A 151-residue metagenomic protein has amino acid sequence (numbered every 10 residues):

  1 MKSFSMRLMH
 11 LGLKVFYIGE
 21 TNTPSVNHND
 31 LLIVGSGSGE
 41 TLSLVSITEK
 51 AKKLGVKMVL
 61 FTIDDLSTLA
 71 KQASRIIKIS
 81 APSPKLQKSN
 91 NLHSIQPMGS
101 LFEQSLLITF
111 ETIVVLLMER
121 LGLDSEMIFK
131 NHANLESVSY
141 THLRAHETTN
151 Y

Functional and structural regions predicted by a protein language model:
K2-I108: Glycine-rich phosphate-binding loops that contact phosphosugars or nucleotide phosphates
E103, E111, E147: Acidic-residue sensor for enzyme active/binding pockets
L106, F110-E111, K130-N131: Charge-rich intrinsically disordered tails and low-complexity stretches
E111-E119: Short glycine/serine- and small hydrophobic-enriched flexible loop segments
E119-S139: A short, charged, Gly/Pro-tolerant segment at domain boundaries
Y140-T148: Conserved small/polar residues in nucleotide/adenosyl-binding loops
